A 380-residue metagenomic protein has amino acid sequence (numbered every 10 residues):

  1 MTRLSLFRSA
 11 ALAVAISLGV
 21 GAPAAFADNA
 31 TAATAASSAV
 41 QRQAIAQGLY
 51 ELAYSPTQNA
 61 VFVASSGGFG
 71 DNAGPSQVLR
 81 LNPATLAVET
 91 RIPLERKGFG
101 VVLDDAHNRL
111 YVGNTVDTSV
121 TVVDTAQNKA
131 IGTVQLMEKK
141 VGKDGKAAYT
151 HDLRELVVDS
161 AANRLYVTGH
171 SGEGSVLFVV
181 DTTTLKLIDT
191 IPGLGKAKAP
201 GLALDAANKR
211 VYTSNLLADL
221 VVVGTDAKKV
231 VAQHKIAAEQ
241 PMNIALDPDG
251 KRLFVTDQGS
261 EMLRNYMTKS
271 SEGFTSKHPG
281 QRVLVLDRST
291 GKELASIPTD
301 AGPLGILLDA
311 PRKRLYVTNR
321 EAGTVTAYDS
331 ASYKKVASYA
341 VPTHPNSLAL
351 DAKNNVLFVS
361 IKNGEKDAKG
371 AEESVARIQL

Functional and structural regions predicted by a protein language model:
R3-S5, A15-L380: Predominantly soluble domains enriched in secretory-pathway, periplasmic, or organellar proteins
